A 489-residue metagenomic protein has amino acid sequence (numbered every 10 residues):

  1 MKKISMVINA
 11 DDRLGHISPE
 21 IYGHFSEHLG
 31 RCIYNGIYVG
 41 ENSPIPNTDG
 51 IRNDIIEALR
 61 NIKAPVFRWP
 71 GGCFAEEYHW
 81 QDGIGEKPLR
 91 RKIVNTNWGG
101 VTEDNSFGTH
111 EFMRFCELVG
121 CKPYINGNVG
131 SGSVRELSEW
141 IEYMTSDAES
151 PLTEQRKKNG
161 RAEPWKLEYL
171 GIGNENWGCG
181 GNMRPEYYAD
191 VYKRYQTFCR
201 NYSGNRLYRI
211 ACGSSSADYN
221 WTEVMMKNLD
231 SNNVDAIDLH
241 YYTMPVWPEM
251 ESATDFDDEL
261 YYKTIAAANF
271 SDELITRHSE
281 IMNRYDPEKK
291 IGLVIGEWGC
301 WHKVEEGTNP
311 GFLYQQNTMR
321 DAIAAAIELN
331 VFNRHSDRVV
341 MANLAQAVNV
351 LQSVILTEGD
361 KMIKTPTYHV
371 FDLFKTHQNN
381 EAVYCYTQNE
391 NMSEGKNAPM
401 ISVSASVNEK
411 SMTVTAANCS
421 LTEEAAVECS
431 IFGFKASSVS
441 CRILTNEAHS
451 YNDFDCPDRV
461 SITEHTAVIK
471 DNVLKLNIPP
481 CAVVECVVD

Functional and structural regions predicted by a protein language model:
M1-E223, K227-A236, A268-D489: Non-catalytic accessory regions flanking glycosidase/transglycosidase catalytic cores in CAZymes
L239: Histidine-centered catalytic micro-motifs
Y242-Y262, T308: Active-site His/acidic residue clusters
